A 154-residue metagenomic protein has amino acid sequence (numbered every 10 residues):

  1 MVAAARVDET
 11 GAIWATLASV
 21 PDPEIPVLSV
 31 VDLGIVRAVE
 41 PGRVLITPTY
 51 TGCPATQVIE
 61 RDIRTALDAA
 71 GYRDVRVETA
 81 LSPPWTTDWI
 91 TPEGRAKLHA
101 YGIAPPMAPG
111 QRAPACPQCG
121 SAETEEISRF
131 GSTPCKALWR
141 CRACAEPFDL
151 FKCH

Functional and structural regions predicted by a protein language model:
M1-H154: Domain-level signature for proteins that mediate thiol-based redox and metal-cofactor handling
